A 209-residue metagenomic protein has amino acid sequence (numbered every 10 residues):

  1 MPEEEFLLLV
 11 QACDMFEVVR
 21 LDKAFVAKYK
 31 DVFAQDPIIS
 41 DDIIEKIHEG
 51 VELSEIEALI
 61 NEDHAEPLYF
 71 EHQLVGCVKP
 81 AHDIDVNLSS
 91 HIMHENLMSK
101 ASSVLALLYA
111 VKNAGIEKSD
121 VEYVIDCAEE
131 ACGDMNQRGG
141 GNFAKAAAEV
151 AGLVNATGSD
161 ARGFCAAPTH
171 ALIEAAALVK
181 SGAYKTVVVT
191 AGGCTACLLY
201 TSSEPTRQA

Functional and structural regions predicted by a protein language model:
M1-A128, A151: Conserved "HGTGT" condensation-loop signature of ketosynthase/thiolase-family condensing enzymes that catalyze
G76-H94, G133-T186: Conserved catalytic cysteine-centered active-site region of acyl-thioester-dependent Claisen-condensing enzymes
V124, T157-D160, A191: Core alpha/beta catalytic barrel or barrel-like domain that forms the active/cofactor pocket in diverse metabolic
C127-C132, G193-T195: Short, internal active-site loops enriched in acidic
L178, T195-L199: An acidic, phosphate/nucleotide-engaging active-site surface
V187-G193: Short beta-strand segments
Y200-T206: Conserved small/polar residues in nucleotide/adenosyl-binding loops
